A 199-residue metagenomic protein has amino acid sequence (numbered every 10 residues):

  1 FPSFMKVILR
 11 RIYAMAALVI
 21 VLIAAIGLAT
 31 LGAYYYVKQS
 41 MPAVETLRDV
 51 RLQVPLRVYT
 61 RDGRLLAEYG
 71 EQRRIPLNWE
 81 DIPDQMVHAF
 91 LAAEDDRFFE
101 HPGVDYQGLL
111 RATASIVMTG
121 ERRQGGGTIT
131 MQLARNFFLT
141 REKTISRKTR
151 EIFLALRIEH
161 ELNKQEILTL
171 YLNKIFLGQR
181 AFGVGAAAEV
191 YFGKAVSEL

Functional and structural regions predicted by a protein language model:
P2-L199: Juxtamembrane regions of bacterial inner-membrane/periplasmic proteins, predominantly the peptidoglycan biogenesis
